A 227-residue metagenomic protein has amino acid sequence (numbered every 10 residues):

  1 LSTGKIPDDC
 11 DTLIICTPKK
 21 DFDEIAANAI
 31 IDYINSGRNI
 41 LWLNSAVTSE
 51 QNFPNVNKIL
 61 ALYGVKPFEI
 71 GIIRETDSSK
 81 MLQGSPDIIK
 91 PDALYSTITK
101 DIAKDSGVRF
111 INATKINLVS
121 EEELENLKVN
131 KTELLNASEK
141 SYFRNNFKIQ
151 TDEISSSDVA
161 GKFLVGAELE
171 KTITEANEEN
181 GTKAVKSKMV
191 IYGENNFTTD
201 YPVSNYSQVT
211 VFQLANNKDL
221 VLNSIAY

Functional and structural regions predicted by a protein language model:
L1-Y227: Acidic, S/T/G-rich, low-cysteine, solvent-exposed domains in lumenal/extracellular/periplasmic regions of secretory
